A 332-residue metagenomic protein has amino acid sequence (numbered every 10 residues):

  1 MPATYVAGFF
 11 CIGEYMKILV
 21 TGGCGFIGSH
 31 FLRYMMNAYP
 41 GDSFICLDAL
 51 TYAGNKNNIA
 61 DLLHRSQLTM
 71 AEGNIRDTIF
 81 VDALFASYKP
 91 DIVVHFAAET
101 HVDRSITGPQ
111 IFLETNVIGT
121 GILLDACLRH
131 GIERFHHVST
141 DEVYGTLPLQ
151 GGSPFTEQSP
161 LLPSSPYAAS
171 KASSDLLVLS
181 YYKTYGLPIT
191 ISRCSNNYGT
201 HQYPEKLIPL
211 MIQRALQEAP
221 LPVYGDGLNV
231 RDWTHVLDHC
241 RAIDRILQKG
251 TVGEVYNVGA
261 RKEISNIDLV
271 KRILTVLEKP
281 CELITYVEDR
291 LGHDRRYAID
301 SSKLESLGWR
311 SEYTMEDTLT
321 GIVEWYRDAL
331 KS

Functional and structural regions predicted by a protein language model:
P2-N197, G321: N-terminal Rossmann-like NAD(P)+-binding domain of SDR-like oxidoreductases, especially those catalyzing
T21, E114-V117, Y167, H201 (+4 more regions): Short, solvent-exposed loop/helix junctions and linker helices that flank or host conserved functional motifs
I27, A53-G54, I79, Q202 (+2 more regions): Residues that form or flank phosphate/diphosphate-binding pockets in enzymes that use nucleotide phosphates
H30, N57, A83, R104-T107 (+5 more regions): Generic recognition of short, well-ordered alpha-helical segments
F44, G73, P209, A215-S332: C-terminal substrate-binding subdomain of Rossmann-fold SDR/epimerase-dehydratase oxidoreductases
L62, P204-I212: A glycine/serine/threonine-rich, flexible loop-to-helix segment that serves as the NAD(P) cofactor-binding "lid"
T146-P148, T200-Q202, K206, K303: Short beta-loop-alpha junction of Rossmann-like oxidoreductase domains
S173, L177, Y181, M211 (+2 more regions): Hydrophobic alpha-helix immediately C-terminal to the catalytic Tyr-X-X-X-Lys motif of short-chain
